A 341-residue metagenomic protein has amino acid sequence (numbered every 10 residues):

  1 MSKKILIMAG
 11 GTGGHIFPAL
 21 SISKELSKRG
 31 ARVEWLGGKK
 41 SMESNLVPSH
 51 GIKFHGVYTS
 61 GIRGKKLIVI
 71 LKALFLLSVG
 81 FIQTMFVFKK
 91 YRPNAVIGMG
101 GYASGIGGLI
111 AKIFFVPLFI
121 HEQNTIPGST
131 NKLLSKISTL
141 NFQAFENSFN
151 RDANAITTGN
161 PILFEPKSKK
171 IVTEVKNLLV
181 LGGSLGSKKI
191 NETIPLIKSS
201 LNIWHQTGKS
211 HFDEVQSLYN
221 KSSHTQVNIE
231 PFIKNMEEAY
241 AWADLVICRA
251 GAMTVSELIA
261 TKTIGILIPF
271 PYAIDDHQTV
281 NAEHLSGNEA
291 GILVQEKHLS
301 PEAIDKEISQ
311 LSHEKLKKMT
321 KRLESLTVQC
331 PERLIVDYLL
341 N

Functional and structural regions predicted by a protein language model:
S2-G10, S27-L76, V294-K297: Conserved nucleotide-sugar phosphate-binding/catalytic loop shared by glycosyltransferases and other
H15-L26: Short amphipathic alpha-helix
R32, K53, K112-S168: Active-site-proximal region of nucleotide-activated glycan assembly enzymes, centered on histidine/acidic-rich loops
N45-H50, V172-V246, T279-E283, G287 (+1 more regions): Donor-nucleotide binding loops and adjacent catalytic segments primarily of GT-B fold Leloir glycosyltransferases
K66-A95, I113: An amphipathic, basic-hydrophobic alpha-helix
P93-A95, A241-S256, T263-I264: Acidic donor-binding loop of glycosyltransferase active sites
K315-Q329: A short, well-ordered alpha-helix in the C-terminal region of glycosyltransferases
V328-N341: C-terminal alpha-helical cap of glycosyltransferases
